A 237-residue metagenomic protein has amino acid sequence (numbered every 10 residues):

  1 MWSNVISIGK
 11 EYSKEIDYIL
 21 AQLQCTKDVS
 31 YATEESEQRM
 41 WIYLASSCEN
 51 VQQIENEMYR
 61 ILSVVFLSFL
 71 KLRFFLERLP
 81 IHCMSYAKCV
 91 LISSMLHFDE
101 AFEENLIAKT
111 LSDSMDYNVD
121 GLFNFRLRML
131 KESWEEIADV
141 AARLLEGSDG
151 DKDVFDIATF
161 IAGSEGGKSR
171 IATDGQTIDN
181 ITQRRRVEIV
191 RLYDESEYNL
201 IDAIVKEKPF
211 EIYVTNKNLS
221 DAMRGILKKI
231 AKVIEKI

Functional and structural regions predicted by a protein language model:
M1-I204: Conserved mixed alpha/beta catalytic, RNA-binding, or beta-rich assembly cores of soluble enzyme, regulatory
I181-I237: C-terminal structured domains
